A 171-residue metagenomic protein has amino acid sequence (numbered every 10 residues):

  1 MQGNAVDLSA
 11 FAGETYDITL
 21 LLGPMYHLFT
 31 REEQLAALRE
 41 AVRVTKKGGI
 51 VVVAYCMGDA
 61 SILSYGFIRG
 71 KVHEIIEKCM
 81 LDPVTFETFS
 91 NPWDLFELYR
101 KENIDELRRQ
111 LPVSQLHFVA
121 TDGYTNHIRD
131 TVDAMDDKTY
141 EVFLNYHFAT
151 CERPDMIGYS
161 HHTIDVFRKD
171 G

Functional and structural regions predicted by a protein language model:
Q2: Conserved residues in the N-terminal Rossmann fold of short-chain dehydrogenase/reductase
V6-T19: A short acidic, Gly/Pro-enriched loop at the edge of an enzyme's catalytic core that lines a small-molecule cofactor
D17-E32: A short SAM/SAH-binding and catalytic strip from SAM-dependent methyltransferases
L35-I50: A short glycine-rich, Lys/Arg-flanked "PGG" loop and its adjoining helix->strand segment in the class I
I50-L81: Conserved class I S-adenosyl-L-methionine
H73-F96: C-terminal alpha-helical "lid/dimerization" subdomain adjacent to the S-adenosyl-L-methionine
W93-P112, F118: Short alpha-helix
H117-G171: A C-terminal cap/extension of S-adenosyl-L-methionine-dependent methyltransferases that defines the acceptor-substrate
